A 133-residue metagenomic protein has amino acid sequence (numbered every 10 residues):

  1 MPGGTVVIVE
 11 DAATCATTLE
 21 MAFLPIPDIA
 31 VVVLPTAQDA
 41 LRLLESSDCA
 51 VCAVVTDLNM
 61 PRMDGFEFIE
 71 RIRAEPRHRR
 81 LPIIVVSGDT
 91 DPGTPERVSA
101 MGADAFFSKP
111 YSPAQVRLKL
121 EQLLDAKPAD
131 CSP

Functional and structural regions predicted by a protein language model:
E10: Conserved acidic carboxylate
A13-V32: Two-component/phosphorelay signaling modules centered on CheY-like receiver
V33-A53: Acidic, metal-coordinating helix/loop segments flanking the phosphotransfer/catalytic sites of two-component signaling
D57, S87: Active-site residues of response regulator receiver
M60: Receiver (REC) domain active-site loop signature in two-component systems and cognate sites in sensor histidine kinases
Y111-L120: C-terminal output helix
